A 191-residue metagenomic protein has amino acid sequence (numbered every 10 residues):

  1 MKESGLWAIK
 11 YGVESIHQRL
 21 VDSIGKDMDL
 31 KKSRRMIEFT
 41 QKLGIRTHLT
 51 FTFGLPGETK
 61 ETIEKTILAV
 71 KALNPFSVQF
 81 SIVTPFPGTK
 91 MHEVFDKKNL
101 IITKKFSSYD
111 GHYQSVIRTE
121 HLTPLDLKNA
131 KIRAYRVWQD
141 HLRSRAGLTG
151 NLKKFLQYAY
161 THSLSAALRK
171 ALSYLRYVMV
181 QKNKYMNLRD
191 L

Functional and structural regions predicted by a protein language model:
M1-F155: A structural motif corresponding to the C-terminal lobe/cap of the Radical SAM core domain
R136-L191: Membrane-proximal basic amphipathic "stem/tether" segments
